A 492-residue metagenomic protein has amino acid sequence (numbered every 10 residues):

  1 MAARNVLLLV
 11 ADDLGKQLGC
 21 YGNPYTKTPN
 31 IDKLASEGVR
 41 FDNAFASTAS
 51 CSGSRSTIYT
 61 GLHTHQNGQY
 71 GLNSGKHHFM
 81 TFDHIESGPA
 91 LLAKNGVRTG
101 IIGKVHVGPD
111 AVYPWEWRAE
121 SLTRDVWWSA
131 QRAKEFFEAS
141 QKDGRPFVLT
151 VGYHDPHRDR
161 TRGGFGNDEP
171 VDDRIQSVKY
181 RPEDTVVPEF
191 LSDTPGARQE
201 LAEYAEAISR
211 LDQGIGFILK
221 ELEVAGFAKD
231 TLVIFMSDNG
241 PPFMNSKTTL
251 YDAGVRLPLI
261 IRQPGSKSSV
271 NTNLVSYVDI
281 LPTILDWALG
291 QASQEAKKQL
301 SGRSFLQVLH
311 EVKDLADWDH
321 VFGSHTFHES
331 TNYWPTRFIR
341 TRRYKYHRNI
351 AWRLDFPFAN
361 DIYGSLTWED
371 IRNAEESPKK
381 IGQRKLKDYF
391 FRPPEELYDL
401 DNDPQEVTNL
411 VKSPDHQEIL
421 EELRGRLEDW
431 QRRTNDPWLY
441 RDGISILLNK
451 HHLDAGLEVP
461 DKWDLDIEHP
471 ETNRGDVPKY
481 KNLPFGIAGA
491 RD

Functional and structural regions predicted by a protein language model:
M1-E396, P404-G425, W438-L439, D454-D492: Formylglycine-dependent sulfatase
D399: A contiguous binding-surface segment within folded domains or other stable secondary-structure elements
R424, D429-R432: Beta-rich accessory regions
L439-L453: Short, charged, surface-exposed hinge/linker loops at domain edges that act as mobile lids or interdomain connectors
